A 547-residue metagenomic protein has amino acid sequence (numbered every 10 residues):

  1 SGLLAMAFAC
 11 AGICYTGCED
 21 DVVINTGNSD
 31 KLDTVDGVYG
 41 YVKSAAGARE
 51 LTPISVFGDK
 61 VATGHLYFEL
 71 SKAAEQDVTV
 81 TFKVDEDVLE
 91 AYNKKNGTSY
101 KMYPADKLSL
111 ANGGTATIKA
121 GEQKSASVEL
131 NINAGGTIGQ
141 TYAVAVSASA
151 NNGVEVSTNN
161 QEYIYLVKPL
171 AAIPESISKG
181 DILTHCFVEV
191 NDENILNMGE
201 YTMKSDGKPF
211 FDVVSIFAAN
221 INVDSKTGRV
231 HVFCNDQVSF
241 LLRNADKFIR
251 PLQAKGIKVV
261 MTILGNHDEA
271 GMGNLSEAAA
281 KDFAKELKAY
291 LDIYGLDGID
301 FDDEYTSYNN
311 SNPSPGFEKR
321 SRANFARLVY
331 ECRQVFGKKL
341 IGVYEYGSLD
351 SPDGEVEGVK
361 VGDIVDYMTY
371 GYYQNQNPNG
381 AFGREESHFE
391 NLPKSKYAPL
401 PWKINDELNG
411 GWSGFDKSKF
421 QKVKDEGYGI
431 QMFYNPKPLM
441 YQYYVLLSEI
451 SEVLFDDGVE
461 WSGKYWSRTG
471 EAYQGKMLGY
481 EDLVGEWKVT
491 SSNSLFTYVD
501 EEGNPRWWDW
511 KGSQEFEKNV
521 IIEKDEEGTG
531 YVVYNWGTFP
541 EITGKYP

Functional and structural regions predicted by a protein language model:
S1-L3: Bacterial N-terminal signal peptides that target proteins for export
A5-G12: Bacterial N-terminal signal peptides
I13-G17: C-terminal motif of bacterial Sec signal peptides marking the signal peptidase cleavage site
E19-T79, K83-K107, G113, T117-E481 (+4 more regions): Secreted glycan hydrolases and related glycan-binding modules that recognize and/or cleave
F496-Y546: N-terminal glycine/threonine-rich, aromatic-flanked beta-hairpin/loop signature
